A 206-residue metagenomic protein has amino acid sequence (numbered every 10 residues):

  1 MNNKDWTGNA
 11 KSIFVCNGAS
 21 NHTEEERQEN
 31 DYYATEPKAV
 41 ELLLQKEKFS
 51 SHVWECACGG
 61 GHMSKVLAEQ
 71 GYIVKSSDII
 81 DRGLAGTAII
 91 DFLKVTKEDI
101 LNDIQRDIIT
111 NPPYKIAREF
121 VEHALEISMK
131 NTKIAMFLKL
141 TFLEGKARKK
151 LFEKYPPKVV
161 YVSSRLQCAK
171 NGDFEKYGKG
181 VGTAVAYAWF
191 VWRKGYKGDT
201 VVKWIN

Functional and structural regions predicted by a protein language model:
M1-N206: Class I S-adenosyl-L-methionine-dependent methyltransferase catalytic core
